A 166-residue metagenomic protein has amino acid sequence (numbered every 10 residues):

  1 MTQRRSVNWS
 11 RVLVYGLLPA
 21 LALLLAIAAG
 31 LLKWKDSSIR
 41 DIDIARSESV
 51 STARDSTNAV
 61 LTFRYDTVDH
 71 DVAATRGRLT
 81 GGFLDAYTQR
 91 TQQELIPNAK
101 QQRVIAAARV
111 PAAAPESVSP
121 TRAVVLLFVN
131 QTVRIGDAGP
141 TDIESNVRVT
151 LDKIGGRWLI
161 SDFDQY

Functional and structural regions predicted by a protein language model:
M1-D41: Amphipathic, hydrophobic N-terminal targeting peptides for secretion and organelle import
D41-I44, E48, G139, I143: Short alpha-helix boundary/capping segments
I44-K100: Core segments of small alpha/beta cavity-forming domains
A99-R134: Surface-exposed, charged secondary-structure patches
P111, G136-A138, R148: Short beta-alpha junctions and helix-cap segments that line functional grooves
P115-E116, G139-T141, T150: Short secondary-structure boundary/capping segments
G136-T141, S161: Solvent-exposed, non-transmembrane alpha-helical starts
E144-Y166: Short beta-strand edge/turn micro-motifs at domain boundaries
